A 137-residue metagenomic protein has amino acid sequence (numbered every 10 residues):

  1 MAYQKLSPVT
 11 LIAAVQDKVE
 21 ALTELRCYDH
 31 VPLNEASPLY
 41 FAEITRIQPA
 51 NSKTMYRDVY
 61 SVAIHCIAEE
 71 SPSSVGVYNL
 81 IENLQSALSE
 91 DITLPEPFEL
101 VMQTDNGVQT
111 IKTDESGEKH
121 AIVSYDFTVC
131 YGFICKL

Functional and structural regions predicted by a protein language model:
M1-H30, R46-L137: Charged, amphipathic alpha-helical segments and their flanking helix caps
N34-S37, G117: Short acidic/glycine-enriched loop/turn segments that link adjacent beta-strands
S37-R46: A short, hydrophobic beta-strand-centered structural micro-motif
